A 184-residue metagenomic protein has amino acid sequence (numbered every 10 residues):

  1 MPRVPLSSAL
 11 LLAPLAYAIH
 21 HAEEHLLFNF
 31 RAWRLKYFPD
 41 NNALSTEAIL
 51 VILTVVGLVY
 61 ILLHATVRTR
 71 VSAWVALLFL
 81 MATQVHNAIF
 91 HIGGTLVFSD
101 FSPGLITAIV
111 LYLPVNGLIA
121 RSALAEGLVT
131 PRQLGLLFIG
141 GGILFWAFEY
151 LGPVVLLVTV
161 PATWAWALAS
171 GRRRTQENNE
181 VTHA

Functional and structural regions predicted by a protein language model:
M1-V56, L62: N-terminal topogenic module of multi-pass integral membrane proteins
L12-A13, L53-V59, V110-R121, V160-L168: Hydrophobic cores of alpha-helical transmembrane segments in multi-pass inner/ER membrane proteins, independent
A18-A22, M81-F90, I139-Y150, A167: Aromatic-anchored segments of alpha-helical transmembrane domains
L50-H64, Q84-A88, Y112-N116, I139-G140: Core segments of transmembrane alpha-helices that mediate helix-helix packing or line hydrophobic substrate/ligand
V59-T69, A167-R174: C-terminal ends of transmembrane helices
A65-R68, I89-V97, L124-A125, W146-V155: Juxtamembrane "helix-exit" motif on the non-cytosolic side of transmembrane helices
S72-V129: Membrane-proximal helix-loop-helix units in multi-pass membrane proteins
S122-A184: Terminal transmembrane helical module of multi-pass membrane proteins
